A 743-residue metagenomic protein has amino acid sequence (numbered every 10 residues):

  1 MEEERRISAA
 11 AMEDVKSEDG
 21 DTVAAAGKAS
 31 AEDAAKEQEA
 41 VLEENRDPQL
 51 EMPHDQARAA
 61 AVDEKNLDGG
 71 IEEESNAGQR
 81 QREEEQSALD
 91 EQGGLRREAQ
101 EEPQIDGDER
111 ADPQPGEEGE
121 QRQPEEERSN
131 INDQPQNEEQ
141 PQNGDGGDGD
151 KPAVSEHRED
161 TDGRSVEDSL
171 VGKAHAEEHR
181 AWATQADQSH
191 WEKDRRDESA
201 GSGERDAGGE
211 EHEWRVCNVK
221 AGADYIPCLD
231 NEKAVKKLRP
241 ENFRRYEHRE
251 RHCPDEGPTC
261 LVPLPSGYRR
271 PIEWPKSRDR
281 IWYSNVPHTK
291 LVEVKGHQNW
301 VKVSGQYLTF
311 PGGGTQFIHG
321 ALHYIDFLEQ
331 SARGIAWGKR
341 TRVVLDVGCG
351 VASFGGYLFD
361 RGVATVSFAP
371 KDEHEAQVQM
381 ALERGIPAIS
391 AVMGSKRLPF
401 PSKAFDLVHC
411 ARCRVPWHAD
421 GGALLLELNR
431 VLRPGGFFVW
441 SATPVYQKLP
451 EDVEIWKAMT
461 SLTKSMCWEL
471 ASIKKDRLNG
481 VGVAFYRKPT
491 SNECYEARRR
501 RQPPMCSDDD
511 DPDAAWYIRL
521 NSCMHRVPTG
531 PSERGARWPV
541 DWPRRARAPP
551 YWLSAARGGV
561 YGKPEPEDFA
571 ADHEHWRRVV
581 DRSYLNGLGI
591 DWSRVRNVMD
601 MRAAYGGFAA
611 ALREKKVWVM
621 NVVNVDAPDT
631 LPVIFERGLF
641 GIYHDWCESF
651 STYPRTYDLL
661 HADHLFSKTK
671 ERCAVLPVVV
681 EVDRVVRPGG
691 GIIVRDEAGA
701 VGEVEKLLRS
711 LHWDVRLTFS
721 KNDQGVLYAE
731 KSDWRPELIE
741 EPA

Functional and structural regions predicted by a protein language model:
M1-K339, E469-N597, A604, V625 (+1 more regions): Intrinsically disordered, low-complexity glycine/charged-rich regulatory or linker segments that flank or connect
G338-G356, V366, W592-R613, M620: Conserved class I S-adenosyl-L-methionine
A364-P370, S390, W618-N624: Conserved SAM-binding motif I beta-strand of class I
G385-G394, G638-C647: Conserved SAM-binding strand-loop segment of SAM-dependent methyltransferases
S395-V408, A423, F635-R637, C647-H661 (+2 more regions): A short acidic, Gly/Pro-enriched loop at the edge of an enzyme's catalytic core that lines a small-molecule cofactor
P401, D420-G435, R655, R672-G689 (+1 more regions): A short glycine-rich, Lys/Arg-flanked "PGG" loop and its adjoining helix->strand segment in the class I
P450-L478, V483-Y486, R500-P504, A700-L738 (+1 more regions): Conserved Class I S-adenosyl-L-methionine
